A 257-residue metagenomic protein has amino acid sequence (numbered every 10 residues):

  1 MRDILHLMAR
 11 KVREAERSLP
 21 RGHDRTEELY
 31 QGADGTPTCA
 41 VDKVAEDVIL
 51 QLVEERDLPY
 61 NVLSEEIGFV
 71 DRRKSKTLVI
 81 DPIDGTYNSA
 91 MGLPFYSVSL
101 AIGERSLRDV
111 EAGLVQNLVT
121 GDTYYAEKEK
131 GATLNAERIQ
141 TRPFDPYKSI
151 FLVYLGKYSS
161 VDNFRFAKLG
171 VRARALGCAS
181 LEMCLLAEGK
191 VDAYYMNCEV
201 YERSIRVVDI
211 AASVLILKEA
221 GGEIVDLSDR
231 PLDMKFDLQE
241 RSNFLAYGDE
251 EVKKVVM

Functional and structural regions predicted by a protein language model:
M1-I83: N-terminal subdomain of lithium-sensitive/metallo-dependent phosphomonoesterases centered on the IMPase/IPPase/PAP
V12, E129, T141-M257: An extended, acidic
L29-Y30, P37-V41, M91, R174-L176 (+2 more regions): Short Gly/Pro-enriched turn/cap motifs at secondary-structure boundaries
D42, V53, T86, N117 (+4 more regions): Residue-level signal for inorganic ion chemistry
I49, V53, V98, I102 (+1 more regions): Buried hydrophobic packing segments
S64-E66, Q116, Y154: Short His-Asn-centered micro-motif
K74-E129, Y147: DPxDG-like acidic metal-binding loop motif
